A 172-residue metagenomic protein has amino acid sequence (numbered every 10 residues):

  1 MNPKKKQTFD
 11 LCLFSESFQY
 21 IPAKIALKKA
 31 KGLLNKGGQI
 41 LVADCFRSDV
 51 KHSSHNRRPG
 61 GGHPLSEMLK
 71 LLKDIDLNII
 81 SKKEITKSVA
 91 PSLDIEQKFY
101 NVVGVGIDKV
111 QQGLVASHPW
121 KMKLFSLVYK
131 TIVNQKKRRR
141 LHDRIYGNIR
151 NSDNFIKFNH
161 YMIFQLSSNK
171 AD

Functional and structural regions predicted by a protein language model:
N2-C12: A short acidic, Gly/Pro-enriched loop at the edge of an enzyme's catalytic core that lines a small-molecule cofactor
D10-K24: A short SAM/SAH-binding and catalytic strip from SAM-dependent methyltransferases
Q19, F46-V50, K87-V89: Short, catalytically relevant binding-site loops at active-site mouths
K24-Q39: A short glycine-rich, Lys/Arg-flanked "PGG" loop and its adjoining helix->strand segment in the class I
G37-C45, D49: Conserved beta-strand signature within the Rossmann-like core of class I S-adenosyl-L-methionine
H55-N151: Substrate-binding/catalytic lobe of Class I Rossmann-like enzymes that use SAM or dcSAM, i.e., the mid-to-C-terminal
S152-I156: Short Gly/Pro-enriched turn/cap motifs at secondary-structure boundaries
K157-Q165: Short hydrophobic/aromatic beta-strand or adjacent loop that forms the aromatic wall/cage of a ligand/substrate-binding
